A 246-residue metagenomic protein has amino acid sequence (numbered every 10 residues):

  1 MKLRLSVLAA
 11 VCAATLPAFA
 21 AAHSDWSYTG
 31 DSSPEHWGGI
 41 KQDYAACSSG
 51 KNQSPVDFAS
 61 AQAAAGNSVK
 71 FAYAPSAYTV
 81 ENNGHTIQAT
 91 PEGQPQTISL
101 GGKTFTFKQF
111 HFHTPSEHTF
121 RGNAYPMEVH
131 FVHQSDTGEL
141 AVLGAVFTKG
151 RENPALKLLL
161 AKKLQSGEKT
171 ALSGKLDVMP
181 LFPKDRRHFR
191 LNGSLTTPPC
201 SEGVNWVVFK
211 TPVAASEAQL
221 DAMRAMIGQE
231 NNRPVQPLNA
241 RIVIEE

Functional and structural regions predicted by a protein language model:
L3-S6, F19-E246: Alpha-carbonic anhydrase
V11-A13: Repetitive helical segments and hydrophobic/amphipathic motifs
T15-P17: N-terminal signal peptide c-region/cleavage motif recognized by signal peptidases
